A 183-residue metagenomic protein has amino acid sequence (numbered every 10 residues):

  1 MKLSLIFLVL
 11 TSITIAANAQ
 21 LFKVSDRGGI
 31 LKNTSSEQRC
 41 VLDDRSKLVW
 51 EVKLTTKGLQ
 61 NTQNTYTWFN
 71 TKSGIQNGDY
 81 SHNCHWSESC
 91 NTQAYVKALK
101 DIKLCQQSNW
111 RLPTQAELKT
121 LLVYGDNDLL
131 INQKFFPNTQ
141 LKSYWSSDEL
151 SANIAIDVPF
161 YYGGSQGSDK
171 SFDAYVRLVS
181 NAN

Functional and structural regions predicted by a protein language model:
L3, A16-R111, Q115-N183: Glycine-aromatic-enriched surface loops/turns that form tight recognition elements
S4-I13: Sec-dependent N-terminal signal peptides
